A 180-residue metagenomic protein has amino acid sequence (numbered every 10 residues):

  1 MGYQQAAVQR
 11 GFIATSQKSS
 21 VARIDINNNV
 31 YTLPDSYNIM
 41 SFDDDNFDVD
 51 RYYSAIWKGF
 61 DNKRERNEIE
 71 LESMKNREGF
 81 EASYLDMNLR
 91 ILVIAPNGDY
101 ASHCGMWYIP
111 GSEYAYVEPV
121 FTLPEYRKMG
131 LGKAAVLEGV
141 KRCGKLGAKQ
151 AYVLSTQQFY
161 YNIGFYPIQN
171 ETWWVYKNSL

Functional and structural regions predicted by a protein language model:
M1-Q4, K149-Y161, P167, T172-S179: Conserved beta-strand-loop-alpha-helix junction that forms the acyl-donor binding cleft
M1-Y37, D43, W174-Y176: Acyl-donor-binding surface of acyltransferase catalytic domains
N38-S54: A short beta-loop-alpha structural element at the N-terminal edge of CoA-dependent acyl/N-acetyltransferase catalytic
N62-F121: A conserved beta-strand-loop-helix scaffold within acyl/acetyltransferase catalytic domains
T122-P124, K128-K145, V153: Conserved acetyl-CoA-binding loop-helix of GNAT-fold acetyltransferases
